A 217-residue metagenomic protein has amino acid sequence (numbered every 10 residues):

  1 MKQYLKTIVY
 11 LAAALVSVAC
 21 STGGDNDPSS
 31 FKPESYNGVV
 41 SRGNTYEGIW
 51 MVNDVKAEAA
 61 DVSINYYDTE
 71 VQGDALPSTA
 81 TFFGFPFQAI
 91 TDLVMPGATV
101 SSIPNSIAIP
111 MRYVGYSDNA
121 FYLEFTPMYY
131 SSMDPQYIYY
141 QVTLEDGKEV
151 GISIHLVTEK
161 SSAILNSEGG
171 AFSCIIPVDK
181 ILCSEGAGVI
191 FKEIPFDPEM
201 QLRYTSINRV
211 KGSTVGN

Functional and structural regions predicted by a protein language model:
M1-T7, A13-T45, R209-N217: Bacterial Sec-dependent N-terminal signal peptides
I8, L15-S17, D54, D61 (+3 more regions): Detector for intrinsically disordered, low-structure N-terminal pre-sequences
P28, S153-N217: Edge beta-strand at a domain terminus
N44-L93, I190-T205: Short, solvent-exposed loop/hinge segments that bridge or flank secondary-structure elements
E47-N53, P135-I138, P177-G188: Generic short beta-strand segments
V52, S131, L144, N166 (+1 more regions): Acidic surface patches and DE-rich sequence motifs
Y67-D74, S78, N119, G170-F172 (+1 more regions): Beta-strand-connecting loop/turn residues
D74-K160: Predominantly extracellular/secreted and cell-surface proteins with exposed, flexible low-complexity segments
